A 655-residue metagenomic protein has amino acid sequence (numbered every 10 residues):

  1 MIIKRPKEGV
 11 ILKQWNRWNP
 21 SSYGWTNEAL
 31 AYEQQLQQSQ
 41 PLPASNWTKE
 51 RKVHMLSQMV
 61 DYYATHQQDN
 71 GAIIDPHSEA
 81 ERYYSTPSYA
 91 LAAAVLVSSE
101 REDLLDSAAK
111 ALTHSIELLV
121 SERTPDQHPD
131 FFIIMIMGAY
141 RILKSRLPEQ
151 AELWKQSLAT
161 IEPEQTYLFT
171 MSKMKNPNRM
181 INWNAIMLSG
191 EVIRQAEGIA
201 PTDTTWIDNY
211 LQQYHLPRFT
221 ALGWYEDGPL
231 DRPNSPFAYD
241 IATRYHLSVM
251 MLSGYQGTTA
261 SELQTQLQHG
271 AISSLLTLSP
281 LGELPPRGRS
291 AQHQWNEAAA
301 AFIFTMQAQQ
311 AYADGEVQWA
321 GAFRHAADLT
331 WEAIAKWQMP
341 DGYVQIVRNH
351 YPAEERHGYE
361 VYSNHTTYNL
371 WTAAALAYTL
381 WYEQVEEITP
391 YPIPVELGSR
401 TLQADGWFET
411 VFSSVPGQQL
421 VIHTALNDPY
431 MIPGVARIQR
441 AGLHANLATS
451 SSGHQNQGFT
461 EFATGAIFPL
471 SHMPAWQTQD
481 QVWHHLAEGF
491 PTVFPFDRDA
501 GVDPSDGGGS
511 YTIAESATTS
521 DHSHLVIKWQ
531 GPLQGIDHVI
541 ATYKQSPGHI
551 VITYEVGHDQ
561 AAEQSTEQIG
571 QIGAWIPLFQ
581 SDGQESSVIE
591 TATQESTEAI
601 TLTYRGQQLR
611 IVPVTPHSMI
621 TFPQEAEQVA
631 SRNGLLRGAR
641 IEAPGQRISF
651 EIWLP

Functional and structural regions predicted by a protein language model:
I3-K110, K155-A159: Low-complexity, Ser/Thr/Pro/Gly-enriched N-terminal "stalk/linker" regions
V60, L112, L211-Q212, A271 (+1 more regions): Generic structural signal for well-ordered alpha-helices, preferentially at hydrophobic/aromatic core positions
Y63-Q67, L119, T330, I334 (+1 more regions): Short, flexible helical or helix-coil boundary motifs
A64-T265, L278-L281, P285-F302: Aromatic-lined, polymer-binding surfaces characteristic of secreted/periplasmic polysaccharide-degrading enzymes
L158-E162, L267-S274, A327-I334: Short amphipathic alpha-helical coiled-coil/interface segments
E262, L276-Q571, W575-M619, P623-A626 (+1 more regions): Extended polysaccharide-engagement surfaces of secreted carbohydrate-active enzymes
V612, R640-P655: Short Pro-Gly-centered flexible turn/kink motifs
F622-P644: Extracellular adhesion/glycan-binding regions together with long Ser/Thr- and acidic-residue-rich low-complexity tracts
